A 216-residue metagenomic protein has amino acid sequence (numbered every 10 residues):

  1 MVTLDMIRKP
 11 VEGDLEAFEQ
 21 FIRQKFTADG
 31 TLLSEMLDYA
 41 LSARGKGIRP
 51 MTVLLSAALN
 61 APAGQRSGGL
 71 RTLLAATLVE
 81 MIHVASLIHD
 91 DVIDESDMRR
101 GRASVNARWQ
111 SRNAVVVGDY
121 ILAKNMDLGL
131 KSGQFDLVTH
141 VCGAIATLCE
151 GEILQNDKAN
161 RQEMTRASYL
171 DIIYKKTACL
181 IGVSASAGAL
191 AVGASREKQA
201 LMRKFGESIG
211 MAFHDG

Functional and structural regions predicted by a protein language model:
M1-R23: N-terminal amphipathic/basic leader segments beginning at the initiator methionine
E16-A17, R23-G216: Mg2+-dependent prenyl diphosphate-binding active-site environment of isoprenoid biosynthetic enzymes
